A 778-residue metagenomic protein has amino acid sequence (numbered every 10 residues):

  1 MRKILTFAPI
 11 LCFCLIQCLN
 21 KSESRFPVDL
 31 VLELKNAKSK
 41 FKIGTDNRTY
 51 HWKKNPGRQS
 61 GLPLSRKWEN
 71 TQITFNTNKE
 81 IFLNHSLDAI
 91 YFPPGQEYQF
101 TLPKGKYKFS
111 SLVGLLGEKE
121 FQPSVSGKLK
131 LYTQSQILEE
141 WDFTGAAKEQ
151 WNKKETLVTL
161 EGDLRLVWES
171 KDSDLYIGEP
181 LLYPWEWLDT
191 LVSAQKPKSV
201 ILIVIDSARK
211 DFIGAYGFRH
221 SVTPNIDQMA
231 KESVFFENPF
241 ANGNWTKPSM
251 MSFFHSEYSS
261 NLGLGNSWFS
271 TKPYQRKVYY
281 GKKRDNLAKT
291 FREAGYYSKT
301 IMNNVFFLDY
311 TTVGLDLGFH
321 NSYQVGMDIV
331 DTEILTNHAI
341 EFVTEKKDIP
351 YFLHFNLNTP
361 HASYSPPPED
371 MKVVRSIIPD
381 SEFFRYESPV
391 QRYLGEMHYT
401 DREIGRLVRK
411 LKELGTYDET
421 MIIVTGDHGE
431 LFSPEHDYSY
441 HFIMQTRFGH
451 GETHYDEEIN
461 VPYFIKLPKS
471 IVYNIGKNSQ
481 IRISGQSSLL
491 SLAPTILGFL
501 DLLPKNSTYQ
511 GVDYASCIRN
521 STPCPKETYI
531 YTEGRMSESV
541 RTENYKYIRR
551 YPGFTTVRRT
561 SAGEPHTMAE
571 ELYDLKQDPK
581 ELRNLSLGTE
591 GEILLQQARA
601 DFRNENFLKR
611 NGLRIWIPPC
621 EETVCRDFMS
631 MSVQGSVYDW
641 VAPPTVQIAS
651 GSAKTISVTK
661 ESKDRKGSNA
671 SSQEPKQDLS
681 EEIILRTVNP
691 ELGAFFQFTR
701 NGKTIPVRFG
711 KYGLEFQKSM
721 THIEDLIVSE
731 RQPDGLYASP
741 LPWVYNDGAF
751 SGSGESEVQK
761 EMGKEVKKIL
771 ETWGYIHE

Functional and structural regions predicted by a protein language model:
M1-R2, S111: Generic recognition of well-ordered secondary-structure surfaces with a strong bias for beta-strand segments
R2-I10: Sec-dependent signal peptide recognition, specifically the positively charged N-region followed immediately by
I10-L11, I496: Signature aromatic-anchored transmembrane alpha helix within multi-pass, membrane-resident enzymes that catalyze glycan
F13-Q17: Hydrophobic core
C18-T77, F92-P103, Y107-S110, G114-K128 (+1 more regions): Catalytic domains that recognize anionic headgroups
L83-P94: Non-catalytic, glycine-rich low-complexity segments
